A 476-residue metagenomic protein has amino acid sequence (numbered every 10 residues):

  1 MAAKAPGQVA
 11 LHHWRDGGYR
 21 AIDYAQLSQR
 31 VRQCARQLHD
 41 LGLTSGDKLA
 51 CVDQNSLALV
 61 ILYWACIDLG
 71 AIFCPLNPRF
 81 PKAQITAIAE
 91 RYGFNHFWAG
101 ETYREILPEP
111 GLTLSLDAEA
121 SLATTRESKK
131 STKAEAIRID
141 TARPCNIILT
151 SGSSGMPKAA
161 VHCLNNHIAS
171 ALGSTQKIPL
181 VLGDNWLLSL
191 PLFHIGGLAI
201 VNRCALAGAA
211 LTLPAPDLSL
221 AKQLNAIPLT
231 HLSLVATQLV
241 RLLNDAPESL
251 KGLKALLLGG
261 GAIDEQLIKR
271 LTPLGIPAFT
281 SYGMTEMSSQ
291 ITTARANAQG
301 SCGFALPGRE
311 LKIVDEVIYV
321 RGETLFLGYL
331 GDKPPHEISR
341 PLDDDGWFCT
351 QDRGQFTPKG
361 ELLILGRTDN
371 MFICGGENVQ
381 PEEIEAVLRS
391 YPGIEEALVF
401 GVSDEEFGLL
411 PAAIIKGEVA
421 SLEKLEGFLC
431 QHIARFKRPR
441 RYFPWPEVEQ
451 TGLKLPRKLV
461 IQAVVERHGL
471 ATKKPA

Functional and structural regions predicted by a protein language model:
M1-I22: AMP-dependent adenylate-forming
A21-A25, C145-L172: Conserved AMP-binding A3 loop
A25-A50, F80-T86, I384-E385, Q462: ANL superfamily AMP-binding
A35-F80, N378: Conserved AMP-binding/adenylate-forming
I168-N185, L192-H231: Conserved AMP-binding/adenylation subdomain of ANL enzymes
T230-L234, L242-Q299, E310-K312: Gly/Ser/Thr-rich phosphate-binding loop
S301-P307, V314-P341, E377-V379: Conserved ATP/PPi-binding loop(s) of AMP-dependent carboxylate-activating enzymes
G322, Q351-K437, G452-K458: AMP-binding/adenylate-forming catalytic core of the ANL superfamily
